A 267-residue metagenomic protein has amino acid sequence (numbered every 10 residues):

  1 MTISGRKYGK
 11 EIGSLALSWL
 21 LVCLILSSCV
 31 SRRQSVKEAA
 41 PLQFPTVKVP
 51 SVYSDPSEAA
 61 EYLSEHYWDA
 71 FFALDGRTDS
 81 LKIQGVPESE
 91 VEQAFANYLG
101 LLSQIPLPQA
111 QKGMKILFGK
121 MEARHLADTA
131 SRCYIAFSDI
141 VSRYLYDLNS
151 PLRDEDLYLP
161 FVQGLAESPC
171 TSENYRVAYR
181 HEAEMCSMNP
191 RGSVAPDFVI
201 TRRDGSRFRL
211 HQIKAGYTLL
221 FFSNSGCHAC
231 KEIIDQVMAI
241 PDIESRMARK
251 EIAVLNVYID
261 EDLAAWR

Functional and structural regions predicted by a protein language model:
M1-S14: N-terminal secretory signal peptides that target proteins for export/translocation
L26-S28: C-terminal motif of bacterial Sec signal peptides marking the signal peptidase cleavage site
V30-R203: Oxidative protein folding and maturation machinery
R209-D235, A253-L255: Short active-site neighborhood of thiol/selenol oxidoreductases, capturing the structured segment around
K231-S245: Typically the conserved alpha-helix immediately C-terminal to a functionally engaged Cys/Sec in thioredoxin-like
E232, A265-W266: Short alpha-helix adjacent to the SAM-binding motif of class I
A248-A265: Thiol-based oxidoreductase modules, predominantly thioredoxin-like and allied folds used for disulfide exchange
